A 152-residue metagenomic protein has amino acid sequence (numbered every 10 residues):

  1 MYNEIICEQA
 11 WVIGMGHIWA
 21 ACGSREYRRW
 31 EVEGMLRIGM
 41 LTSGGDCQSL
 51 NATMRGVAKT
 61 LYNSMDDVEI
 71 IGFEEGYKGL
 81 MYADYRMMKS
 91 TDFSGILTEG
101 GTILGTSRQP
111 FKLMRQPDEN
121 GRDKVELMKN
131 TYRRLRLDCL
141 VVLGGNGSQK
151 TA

Functional and structural regions predicted by a protein language model:
R25-R29: Basic polycationic patches enriched in arginine
G34-D84: N-terminal phosphate-binding or glycine-rich loops at protein starts, especially the Walker A/P-loop of NTPases
R37-C47, I103-G105, D138-G144: Short glycine-rich or small-residue beta-strand-to-loop segments that form or flank ligand, phosphate, metal/Fe-S
T53-V57, N146-A152: Short Gly/Thr/Asp-enriched flexible loops that form oxyanion-binding sites at enzyme active sites
D66-L135: Glycine-rich nucleotide/cofactor/substrate-binding loop typically near the N-terminus or early in the first domain
